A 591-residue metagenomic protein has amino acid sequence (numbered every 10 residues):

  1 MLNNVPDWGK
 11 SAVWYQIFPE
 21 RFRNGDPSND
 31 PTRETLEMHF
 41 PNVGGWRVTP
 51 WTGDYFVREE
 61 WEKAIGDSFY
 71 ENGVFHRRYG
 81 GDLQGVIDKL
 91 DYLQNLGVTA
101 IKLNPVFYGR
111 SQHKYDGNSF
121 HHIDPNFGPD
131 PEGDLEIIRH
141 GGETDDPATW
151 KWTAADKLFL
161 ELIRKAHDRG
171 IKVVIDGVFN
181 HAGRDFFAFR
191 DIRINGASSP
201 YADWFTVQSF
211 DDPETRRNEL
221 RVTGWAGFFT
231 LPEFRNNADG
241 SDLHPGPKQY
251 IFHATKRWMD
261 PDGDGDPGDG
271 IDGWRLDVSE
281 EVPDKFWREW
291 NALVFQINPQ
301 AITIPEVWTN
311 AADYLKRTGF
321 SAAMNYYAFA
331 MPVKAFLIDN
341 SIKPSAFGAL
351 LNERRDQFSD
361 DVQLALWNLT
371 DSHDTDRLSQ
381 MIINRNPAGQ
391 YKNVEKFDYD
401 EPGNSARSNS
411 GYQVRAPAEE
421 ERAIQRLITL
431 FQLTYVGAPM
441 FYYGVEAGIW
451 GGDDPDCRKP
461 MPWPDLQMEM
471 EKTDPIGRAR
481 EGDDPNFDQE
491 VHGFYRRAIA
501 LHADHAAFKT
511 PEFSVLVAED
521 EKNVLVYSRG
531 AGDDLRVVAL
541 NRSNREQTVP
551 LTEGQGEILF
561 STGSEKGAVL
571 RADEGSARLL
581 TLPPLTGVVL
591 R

Functional and structural regions predicted by a protein language model:
M1-R591: Active-site and adjacent substrate-binding regions of carbohydrate-active enzymes
